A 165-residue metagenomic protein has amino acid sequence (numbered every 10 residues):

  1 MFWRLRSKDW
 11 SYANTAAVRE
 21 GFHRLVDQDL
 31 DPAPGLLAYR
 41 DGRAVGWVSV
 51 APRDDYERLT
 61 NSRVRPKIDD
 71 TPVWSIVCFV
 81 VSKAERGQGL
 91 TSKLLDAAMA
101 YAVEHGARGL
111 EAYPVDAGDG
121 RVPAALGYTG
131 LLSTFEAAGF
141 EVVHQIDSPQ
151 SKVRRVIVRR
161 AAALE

Functional and structural regions predicted by a protein language model:
F2-G35, R40: Active-site rim helix/loop that mediates acceptor-substrate recognition in acyltransferases
L25, Y39, R43-V80, V122-L132: Conserved acyl-donor/pantetheine-binding loop and adjacent beta-alpha core of acyl/acetyltransferases and related
P34-L36, P72-W74, K152-V158: Short beta-strand micro-motifs in enzyme catalytic cores
L37-Y39, S49, I157-A161: Short, well-ordered beta-strand micro-motif
C78-V81, G87-E104: Conserved acetyl-CoA-binding loop-helix of GNAT-fold acetyltransferases
L95, A102-L126: Conserved GNAT acetyl-CoA-binding A-motif
A125-A138, H144-E165: C-terminal "cap" of GNAT-fold acetyltransferases
